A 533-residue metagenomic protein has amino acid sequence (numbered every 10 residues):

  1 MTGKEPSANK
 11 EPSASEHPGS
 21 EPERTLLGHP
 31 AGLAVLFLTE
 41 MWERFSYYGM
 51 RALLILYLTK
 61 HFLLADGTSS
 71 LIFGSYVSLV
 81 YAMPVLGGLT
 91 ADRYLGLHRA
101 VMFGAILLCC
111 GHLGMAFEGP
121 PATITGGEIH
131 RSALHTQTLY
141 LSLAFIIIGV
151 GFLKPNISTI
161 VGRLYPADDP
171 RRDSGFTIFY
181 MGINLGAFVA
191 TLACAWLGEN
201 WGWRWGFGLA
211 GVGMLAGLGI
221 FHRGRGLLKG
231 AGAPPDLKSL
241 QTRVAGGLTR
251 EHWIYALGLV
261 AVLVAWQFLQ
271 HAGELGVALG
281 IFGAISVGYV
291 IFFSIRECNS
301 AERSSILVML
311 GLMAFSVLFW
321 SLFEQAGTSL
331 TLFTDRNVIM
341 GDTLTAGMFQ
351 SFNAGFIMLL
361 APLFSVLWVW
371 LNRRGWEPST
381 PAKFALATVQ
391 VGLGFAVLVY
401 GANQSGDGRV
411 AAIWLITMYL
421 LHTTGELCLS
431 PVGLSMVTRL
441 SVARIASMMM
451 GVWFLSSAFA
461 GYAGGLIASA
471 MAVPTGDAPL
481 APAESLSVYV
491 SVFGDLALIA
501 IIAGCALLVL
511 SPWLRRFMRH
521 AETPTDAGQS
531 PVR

Functional and structural regions predicted by a protein language model:
M1-G28, A167, A195-T331, D335-G341 (+3 more regions): Intracellular loop-helix junctions on the cytosolic face of multi-pass helical membrane proteins
T2-R44, T123-Q137: Cytosolic juxtamembrane N-terminal segment immediately preceding the first transmembrane helix of multi-pass
A52-I72, A326-F349: Short amphipathic helix-loop junctions that connect adjacent transmembrane helices in Major Facilitator Superfamily/SLC
G74-D92, C109, K154, F188 (+2 more regions): Central cavity-lining transmembrane alpha-helices of secondary-active solute carriers, predominantly the Major
L79-V80, R171-T191, G198-E199, G206-G217 (+3 more regions): Glycine-rich segments within core transmembrane alpha-helices of 12-TM secondary carriers
V80-A82, R223, I281-F293, T343-R374 (+1 more regions): Transmembrane alpha-helices of Major Facilitator/SLC transporters
R93-C109, E302, W370-V389: Cytoplasmic membrane-interface "Motif A"-like loop-to-helix N-cap segments of 12-TM Major Facilitator Superfamily
G104-L134, A385-D407: C-terminal ends and interior cores of transmembrane alpha-helices in multi-pass membrane transporters/permeases
